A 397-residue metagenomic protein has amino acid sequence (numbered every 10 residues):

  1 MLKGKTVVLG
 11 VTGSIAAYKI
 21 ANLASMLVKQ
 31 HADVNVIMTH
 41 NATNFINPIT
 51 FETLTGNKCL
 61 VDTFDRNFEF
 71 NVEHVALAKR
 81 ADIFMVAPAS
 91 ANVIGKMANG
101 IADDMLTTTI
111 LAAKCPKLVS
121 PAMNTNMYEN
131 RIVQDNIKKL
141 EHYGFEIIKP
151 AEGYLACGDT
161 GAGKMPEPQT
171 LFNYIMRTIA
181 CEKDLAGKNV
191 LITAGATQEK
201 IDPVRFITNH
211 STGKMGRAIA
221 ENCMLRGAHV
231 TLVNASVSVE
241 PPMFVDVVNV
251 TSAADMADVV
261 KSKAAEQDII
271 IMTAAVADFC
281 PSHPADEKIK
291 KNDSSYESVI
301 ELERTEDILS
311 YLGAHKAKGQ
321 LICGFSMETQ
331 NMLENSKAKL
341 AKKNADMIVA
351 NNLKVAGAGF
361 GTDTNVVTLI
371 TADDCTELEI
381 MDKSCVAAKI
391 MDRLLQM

Functional and structural regions predicted by a protein language model:
M1-L118, N124-M397: A cross-family phosphate/adenosyl-ligand binding-site feature
